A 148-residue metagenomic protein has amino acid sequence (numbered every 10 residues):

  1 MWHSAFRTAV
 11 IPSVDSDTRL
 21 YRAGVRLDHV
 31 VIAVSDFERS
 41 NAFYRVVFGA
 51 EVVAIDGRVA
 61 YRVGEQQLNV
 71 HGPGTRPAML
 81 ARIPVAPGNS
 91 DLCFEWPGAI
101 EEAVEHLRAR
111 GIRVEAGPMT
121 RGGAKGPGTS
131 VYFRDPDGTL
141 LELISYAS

Functional and structural regions predicted by a protein language model:
A5, A9-V10, V14-D17: Acidic, Ala/Val/Gly-enriched low-complexity intrinsically disordered segments
D15-D28, A50-R134, Y146-S148: Vicinal oxygen chelate
V34-D36: Conserved beta-strand-loop-alpha-helix junction that forms the acyl-donor binding cleft
R39-S40, A99: Short phosphate-engaging motifs
S40-R45, L107, G138: Conserved active-site tyrosine of GNAT-family acetyltransferases
E142-L143: Short glycine-/small-residue motifs
